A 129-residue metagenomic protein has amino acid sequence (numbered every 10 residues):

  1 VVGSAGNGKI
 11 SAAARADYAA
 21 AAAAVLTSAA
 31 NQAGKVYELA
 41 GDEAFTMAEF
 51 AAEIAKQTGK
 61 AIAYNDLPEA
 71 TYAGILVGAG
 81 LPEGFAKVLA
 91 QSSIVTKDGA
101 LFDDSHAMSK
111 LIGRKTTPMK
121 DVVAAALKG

Functional and structural regions predicted by a protein language model:
V1-A63, L67-A70, G74-A79, E83-F85 (+4 more regions): Oxidoreductase cofactor-interface core, primarily capturing Rossmann-like NAD(P)-dependent enzymes
L101-S109: Short helix/strand-capping connector loops at secondary-structure junctions
A107, K115-G129: Amphipathic terminal alpha-helices
